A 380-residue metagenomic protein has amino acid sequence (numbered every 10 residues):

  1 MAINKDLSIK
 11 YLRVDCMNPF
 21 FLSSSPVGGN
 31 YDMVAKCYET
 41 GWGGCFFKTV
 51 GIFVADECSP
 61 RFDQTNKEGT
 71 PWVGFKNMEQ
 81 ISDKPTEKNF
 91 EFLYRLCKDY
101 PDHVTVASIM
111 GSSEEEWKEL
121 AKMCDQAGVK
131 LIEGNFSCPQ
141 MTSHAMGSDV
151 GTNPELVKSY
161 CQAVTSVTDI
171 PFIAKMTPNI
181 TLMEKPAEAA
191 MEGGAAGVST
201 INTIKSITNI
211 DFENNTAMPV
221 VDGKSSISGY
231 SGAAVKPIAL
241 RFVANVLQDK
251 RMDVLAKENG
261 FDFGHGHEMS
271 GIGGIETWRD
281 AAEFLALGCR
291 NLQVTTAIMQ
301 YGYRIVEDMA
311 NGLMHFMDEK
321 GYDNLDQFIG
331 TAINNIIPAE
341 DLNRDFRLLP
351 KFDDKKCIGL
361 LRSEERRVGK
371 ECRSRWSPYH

Functional and structural regions predicted by a protein language model:
M1-I3, A233-G266, W278-G359: Alpha/beta catalytic cores of nucleotide-metabolism and tRNA/nucleoside-modifying enzymes
M1-T105, M110-K118: N-terminal capping/small domains of soluble enzymes
F20-S23, C45-F47, T105-A107, I132-G134 (+5 more regions): Hydrophobic faces of well-ordered beta-strands that scaffold small-molecule active sites in alpha/beta enzyme cores
S25, V50, S137, T203 (+2 more regions): Flexible loop residues that form catalytic and substrate-binding hotspots at small-molecule/glycan-binding clefts
E39-T40, S112-S270, R279-E283, L287: Alpha/beta enzyme core
I52-D56, P139-M141, K205-T208, I298-G302: Short gly/pro/ser/thr-enriched loop/turn and capping motifs at secondary-structure boundaries
E57-G69, I210-K224, M299-K320: C-terminal helical cap(s) of enzyme catalytic domains, especially alpha/beta-barrels
G369-H380: Positively charged, low-complexity/disordered segments
